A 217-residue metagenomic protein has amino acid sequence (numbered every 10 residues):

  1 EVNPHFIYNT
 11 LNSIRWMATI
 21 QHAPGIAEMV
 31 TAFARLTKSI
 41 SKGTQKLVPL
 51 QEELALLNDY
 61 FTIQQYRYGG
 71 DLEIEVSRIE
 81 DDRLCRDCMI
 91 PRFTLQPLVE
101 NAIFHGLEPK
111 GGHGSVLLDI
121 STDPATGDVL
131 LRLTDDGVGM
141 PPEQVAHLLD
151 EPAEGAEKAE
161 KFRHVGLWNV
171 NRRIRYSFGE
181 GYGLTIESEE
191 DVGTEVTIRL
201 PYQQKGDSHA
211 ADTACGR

Functional and structural regions predicted by a protein language model:
E1-E187, E195: Two-component histidine phosphotransfer core
T194-Q203: Short C-terminal beta-strand
Y202-A210: C-terminal coupling/interaction segments
A210-R217: Intrinsically disordered, low-complexity acidic/proline-/asparagine-rich linker or regulatory tail/stalk regions
